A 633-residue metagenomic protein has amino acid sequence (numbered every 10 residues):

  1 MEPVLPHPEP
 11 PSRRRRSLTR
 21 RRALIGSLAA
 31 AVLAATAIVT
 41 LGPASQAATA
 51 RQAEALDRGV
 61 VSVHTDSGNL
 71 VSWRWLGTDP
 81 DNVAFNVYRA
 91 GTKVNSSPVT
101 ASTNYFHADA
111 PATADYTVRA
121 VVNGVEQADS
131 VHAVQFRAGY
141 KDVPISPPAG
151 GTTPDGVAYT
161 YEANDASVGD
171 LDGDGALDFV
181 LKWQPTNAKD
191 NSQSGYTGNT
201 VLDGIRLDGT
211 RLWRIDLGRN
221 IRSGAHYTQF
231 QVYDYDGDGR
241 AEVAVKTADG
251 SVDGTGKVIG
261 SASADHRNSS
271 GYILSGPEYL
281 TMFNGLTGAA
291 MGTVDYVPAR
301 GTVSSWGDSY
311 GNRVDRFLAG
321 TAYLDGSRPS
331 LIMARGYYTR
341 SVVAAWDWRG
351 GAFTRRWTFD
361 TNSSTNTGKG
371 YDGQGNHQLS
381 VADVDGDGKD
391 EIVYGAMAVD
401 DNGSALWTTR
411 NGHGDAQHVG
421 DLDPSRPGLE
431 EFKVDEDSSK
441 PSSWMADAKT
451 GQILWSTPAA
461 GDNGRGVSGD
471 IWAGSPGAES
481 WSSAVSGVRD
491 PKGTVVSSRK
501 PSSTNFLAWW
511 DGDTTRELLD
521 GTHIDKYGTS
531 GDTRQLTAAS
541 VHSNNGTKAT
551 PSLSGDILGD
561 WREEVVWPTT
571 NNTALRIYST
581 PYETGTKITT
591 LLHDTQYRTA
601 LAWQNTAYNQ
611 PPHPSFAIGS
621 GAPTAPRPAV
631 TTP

Functional and structural regions predicted by a protein language model:
M1-A47: Secretory targeting and sorting signals
R21-A23, R74, A90: Hydrophobic alpha-helical segments, especially transmembrane helices and their immediate juxtamembrane helical caps
G26-S27, G42-P43, A90-G91, G173 (+2 more regions): Intrinsically disordered, low-complexity terminal and linker regions enriched in polar/acidic and proline-rich content
A50-G59, G68, W75-P80, P98-P633: Beta-propeller-forming repeat regions
T65: Short, surface-exposed binding/anchoring microloops in extracellular/periplasmic proteins
L76-A90: Solvent-exposed loop/turn segments flanking beta-strands in beta-repeat/beta-sandwich domains
K93-N95: Ser/Thr-rich low-complexity repeats and stalk/linker segments
